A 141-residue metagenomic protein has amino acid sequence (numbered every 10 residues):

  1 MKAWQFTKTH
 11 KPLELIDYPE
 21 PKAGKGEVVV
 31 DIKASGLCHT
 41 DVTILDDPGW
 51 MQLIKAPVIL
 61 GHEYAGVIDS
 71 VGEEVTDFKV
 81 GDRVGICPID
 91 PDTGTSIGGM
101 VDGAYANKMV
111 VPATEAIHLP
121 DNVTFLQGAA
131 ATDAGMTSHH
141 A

Functional and structural regions predicted by a protein language model:
M1-K2: Extreme N-terminal starter segment of soluble prokaryotic enzymes
Q5, L15-D17, A65-V67, K108-V110 (+1 more regions): Conserved hydrophobic/aromatic beta-strand scaffold that supports enzyme active sites
H10-L15, H39-T40: Short N-terminal binding/cap micro-motifs at the start of the first secondary-structure element
E14-L15, M51-I54, D92-G98: A short, acidic/glycine-rich surface segment
P19-S35, P48-D90, P120-V123: Glycine-rich beta-strand-centered segment in the early N-terminal region that forms part of a ligand/cofactor-binding
H39, H62, H140: Histidine-centered active-site/metal-ligand motif
T40-D46: Cytochrome P450 core scaffold surrounding the K-helix E-X-X-R motif and the conserved "meander" helix-loop region
C87-A141: NAD(P)H dinucleotide-binding glycine-rich loop of Rossmann-like/cofactor-binding domains, especially the beta1-alpha1
